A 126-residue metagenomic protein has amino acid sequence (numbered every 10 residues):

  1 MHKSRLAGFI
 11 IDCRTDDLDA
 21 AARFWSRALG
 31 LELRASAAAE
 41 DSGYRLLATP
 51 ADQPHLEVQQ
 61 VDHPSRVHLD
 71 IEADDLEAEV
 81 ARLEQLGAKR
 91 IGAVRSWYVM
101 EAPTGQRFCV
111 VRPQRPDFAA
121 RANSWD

Functional and structural regions predicted by a protein language model:
M1-A22, V67, I71, Q114-D126: N-terminal beta-strand motif that seeds the catalytic metal site of vicinal oxygen chelate
T15, A51, P64-S65, L69-R107: Vicinal oxygen chelate
D17-E32, E79-Q85: Amphipathic alpha-helical segments
L29-V67, R107-Q114: Conserved short beta-strand elements that form part of the metal-binding/catalytic scaffold of enzyme active sites
A37-A38, R95-S96, D117: Proline- and acidic/polar-enriched loop/turn elements at helix boundaries
L46, A102-Q106, W125: Short secondary-structure transition/capping segments
